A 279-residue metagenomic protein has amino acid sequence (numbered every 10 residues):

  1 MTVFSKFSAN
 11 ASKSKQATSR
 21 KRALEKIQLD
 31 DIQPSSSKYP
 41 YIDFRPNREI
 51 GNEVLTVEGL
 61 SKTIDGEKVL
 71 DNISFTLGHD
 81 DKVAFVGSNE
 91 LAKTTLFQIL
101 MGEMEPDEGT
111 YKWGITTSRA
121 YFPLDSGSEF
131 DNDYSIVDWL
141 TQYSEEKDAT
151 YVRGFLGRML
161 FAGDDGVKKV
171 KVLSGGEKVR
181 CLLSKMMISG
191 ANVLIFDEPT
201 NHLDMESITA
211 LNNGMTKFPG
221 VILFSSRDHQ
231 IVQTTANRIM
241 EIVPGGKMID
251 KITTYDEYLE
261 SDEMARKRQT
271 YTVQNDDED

Functional and structural regions predicted by a protein language model:
M1-N72: Flexible nucleotide-interacting loop at or near the entrance of a catalytic core
F44-D279: ABC ATP-binding cassette signature C-motif
